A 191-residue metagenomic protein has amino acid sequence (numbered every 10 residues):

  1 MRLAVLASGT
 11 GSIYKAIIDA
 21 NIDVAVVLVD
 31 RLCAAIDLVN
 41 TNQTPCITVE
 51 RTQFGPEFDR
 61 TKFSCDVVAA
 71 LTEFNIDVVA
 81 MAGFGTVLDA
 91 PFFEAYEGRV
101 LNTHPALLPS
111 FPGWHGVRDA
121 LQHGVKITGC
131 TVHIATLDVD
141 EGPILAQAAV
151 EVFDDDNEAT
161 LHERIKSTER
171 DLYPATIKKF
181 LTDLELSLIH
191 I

Functional and structural regions predicted by a protein language model:
M1-I36: N-terminal Rossmann-like dinucleotide-binding module
R2-V5, Y14-K15, V49, R118-D119 (+1 more regions): Membrane-interface segments of envelope glycosyltransferases acting on lipid-linked substrates or membrane lipids
A7, R60, S64, V68 (+1 more regions): Amphipathic, non-transmembrane alpha-helical scaffold segments
A20, R31, N42, A82-E185: Donor/substrate-binding cores of folate-linked one-carbon enzymes
I22-C65: Short, surface-exposed acidic-centric catalytic microdomains
P45, D77, K126: Residue-level detector of anion-binding/catalytic polar loops
D59-P91, Y96: A glycine-rich beta-strand to alpha-helix segment that forms a phosphate/ribose-binding loop at ligand/cofactor sites
I189-I191: Conserved small/polar residues in nucleotide/adenosyl-binding loops
